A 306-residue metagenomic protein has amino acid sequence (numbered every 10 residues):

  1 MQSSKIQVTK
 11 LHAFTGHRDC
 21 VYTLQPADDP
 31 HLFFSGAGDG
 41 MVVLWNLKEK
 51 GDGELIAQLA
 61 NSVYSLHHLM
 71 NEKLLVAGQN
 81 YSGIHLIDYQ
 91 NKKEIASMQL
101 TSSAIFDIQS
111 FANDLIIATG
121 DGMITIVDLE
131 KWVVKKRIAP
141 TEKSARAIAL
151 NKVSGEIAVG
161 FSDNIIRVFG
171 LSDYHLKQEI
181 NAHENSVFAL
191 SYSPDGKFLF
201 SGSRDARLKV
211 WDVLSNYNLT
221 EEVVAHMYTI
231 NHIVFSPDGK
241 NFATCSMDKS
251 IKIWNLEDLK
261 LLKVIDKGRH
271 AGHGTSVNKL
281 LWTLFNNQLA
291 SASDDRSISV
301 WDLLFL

Functional and structural regions predicted by a protein language model:
F14-V21, A57-V63, M98-I105, I138-A145 (+3 more regions): WD40/WD-repeat beta-propeller blade N-cap
D28-D29, M70-N71, S110-A112, K152-V153 (+3 more regions): Residue-level detector of Asp-centered blade-edge/turn motifs that repeat once per structural unit in beta-propeller
F33, L74-L75, L115-I116, I157 (+3 more regions): Hydrophobic beta-strand positions that form the internal "hydrophobic ladder" of WD40/Gbeta-like beta-propeller blades
G36-D39, G78-Y81, A118-D121, G160-D163 (+3 more regions): Conserved strand-to-loop turn within each blade of WD40 beta-propeller repeats
V42-N46, I84-I87, T125-V127, I166-F169 (+3 more regions): WD40-repeat beta-propellers
L47-K50, Y89-K92, L129-W132, G170-Y174 (+3 more regions): Short loop/turn segments that connect beta-strands within beta-propeller blades
S276-L306: Blade-level signature of beta-propeller repeat domains, shared across WD40, Kelch, NHL, RCC1 and BNR/Asp-box propellers
